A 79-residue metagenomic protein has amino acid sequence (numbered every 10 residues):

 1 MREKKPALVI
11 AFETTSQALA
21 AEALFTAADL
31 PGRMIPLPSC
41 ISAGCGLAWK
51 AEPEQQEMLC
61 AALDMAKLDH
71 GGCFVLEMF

Functional and structural regions predicted by a protein language model:
M1-R2, M34-C40: Short, flexible, solvent-exposed loop/turn segments with mixed acidic/basic and small polar residues
R2-A11: Short glycine-/aliphatic-rich beta-strand segments at the starts of folded cytosolic domains
I10-E13, A51: Small/polar loops that bind or transfer phosphate-bearing groups
T14-P31: Short amphipathic alpha-helix segments
P31-L37, G71-G72: A short linear hydrophobic-aromatic micro-motif
S39-C45, V75-F79: Short proline/glycine- and acidic-rich turn/helix-capping motifs at secondary-structure junctions
S42-Q56: Short basic, glycine-rich beta-strand/loop surfaces that mediate nucleic-acid
P53-F79: C-terminal structural segments of small proteins and small subunits
